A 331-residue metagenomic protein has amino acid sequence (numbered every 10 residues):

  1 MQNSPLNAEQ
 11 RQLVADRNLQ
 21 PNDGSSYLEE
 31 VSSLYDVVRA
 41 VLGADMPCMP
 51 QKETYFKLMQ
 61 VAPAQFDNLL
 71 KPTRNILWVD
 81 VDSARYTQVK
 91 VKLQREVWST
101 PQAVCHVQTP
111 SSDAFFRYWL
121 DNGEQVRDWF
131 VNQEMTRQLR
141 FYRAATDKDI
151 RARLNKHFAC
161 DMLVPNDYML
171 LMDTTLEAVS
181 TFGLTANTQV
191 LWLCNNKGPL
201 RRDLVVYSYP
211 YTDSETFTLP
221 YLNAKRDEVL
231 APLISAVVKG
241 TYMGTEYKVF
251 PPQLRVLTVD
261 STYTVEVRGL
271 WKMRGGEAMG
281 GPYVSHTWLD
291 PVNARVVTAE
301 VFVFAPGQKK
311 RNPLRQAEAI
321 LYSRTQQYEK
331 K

Functional and structural regions predicted by a protein language model:
M1-E30, D167-A236: Secretory pathway targeting signatures of secreted, lumenal, and periplasmic proteins
M1-P101, S111, Y118, K331: Start-of-domain marker
D23-V31, C105-F116, T216, V303-K310: Second-shell loop/turn segments in exported
V38-P50, V126, F130-R137, M172 (+3 more regions): Sec/Tat-exported extracytoplasmic proteins
Y55-T109, D113-A114, A231-N293: Signature of long, low-cysteine stretches enriched in small and polar/charged residues
K90-N155: Long, acidic/polar, low-complexity amphipathic helices and coiled-coil-like
A114-F141, A294-K331: Surface-exposed amphipathic alpha-helical segments
A159-S180, I320-Q326: Short conserved aromatic/hydrophobic patches within beta-strands of well-structured domains
